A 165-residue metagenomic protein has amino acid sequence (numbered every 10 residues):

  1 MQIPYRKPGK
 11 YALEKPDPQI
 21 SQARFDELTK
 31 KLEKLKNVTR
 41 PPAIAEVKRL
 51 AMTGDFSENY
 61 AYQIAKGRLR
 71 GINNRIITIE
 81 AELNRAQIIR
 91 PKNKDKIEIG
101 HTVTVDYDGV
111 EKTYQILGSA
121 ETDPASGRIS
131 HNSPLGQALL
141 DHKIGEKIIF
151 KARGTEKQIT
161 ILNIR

Functional and structural regions predicted by a protein language model:
M1-I77: Helix-rich terminal scaffold detector
Q2, Q19-Q22, Q63, Q87 (+3 more regions): Residue-identity detector for glutamine
K15, A45, A51, L83-N84 (+3 more regions): Residue-level signal for pocket-adjacent positions within structured domains
K36-T39, L83-Q87, K143: Conserved NTP-handling cores and scaffolds of large molecular machines
N73-Q87: Amphipathic alpha-helical coiled-coil segments
I89-R165: Non-DNA-binding regulatory cores of transcription-related proteins, predominantly C-terminal effector-binding
